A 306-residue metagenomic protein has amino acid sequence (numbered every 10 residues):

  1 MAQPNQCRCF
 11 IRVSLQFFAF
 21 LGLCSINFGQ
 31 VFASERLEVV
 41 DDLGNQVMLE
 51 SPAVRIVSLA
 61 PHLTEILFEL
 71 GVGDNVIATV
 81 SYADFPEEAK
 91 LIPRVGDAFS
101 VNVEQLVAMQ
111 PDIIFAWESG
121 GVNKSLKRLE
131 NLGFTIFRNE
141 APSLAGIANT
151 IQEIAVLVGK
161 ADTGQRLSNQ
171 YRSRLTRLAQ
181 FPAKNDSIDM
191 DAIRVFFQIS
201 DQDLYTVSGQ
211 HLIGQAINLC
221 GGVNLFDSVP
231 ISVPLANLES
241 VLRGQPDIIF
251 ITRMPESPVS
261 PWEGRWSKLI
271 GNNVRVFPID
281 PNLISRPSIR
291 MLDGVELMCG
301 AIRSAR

Functional and structural regions predicted by a protein language model:
M1-F10: N-terminal secretory signal peptides that target proteins for export/translocation
V13-N27: Bacterial N-terminal signal peptides
G29-A33: Boundary at the C-terminal end of the N-terminal hydrophobic targeting segment
R36-V39, N45-Q46, D112-I113, W117 (+3 more regions): Extracytoplasmic substrate-binding proteins
D42-G44, V95-E104, G120, V229-L238: Short helix-initiation/N-cap motifs at beta->coil->alpha
V54-M109, I113-S119, L225: A short, structured surface patch at a secondary-structure boundary
V80, Q210-V233, R253, R275-P278: His/Asp/Glu-enriched short active-site or ligand-binding loop at hydrolase and phosphoryl-transfer sites
V103-Q110, L132, A236-Q245: Short helices/loops that flank or line small-molecule/ion binding pockets
